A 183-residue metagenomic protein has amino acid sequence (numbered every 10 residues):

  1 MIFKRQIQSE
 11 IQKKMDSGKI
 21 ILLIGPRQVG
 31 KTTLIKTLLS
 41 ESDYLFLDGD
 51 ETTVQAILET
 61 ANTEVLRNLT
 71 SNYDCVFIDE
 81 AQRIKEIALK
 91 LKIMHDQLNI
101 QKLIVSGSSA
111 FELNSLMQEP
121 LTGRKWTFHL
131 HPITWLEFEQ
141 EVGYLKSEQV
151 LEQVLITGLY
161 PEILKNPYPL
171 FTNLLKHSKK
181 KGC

Functional and structural regions predicted by a protein language model:
M1-D16: N-terminal pre-Walker A segment at the start of P-loop NTPase domains
L23: Hydrophobic anchor at the beta1->P-loop junction of P-loop NTPases
K31: Conserved lysine of the Walker
L34, L38: Hydrophobic positions on the alpha1 helix immediately C-terminal to the Walker A/P-loop
L45-C75: Short glycine-rich substrate-engagement loop in P-loop NTPases that contacts/grips substrate
A88-F111, Q118-P120: Conserved catalytic/switch belt of AAA+ P-loop NTPases
F111-W126, V142: Short regulatory helix/loop adjacent to the ATP-binding pocket of P-loop NTPases
H131-C183: Interdomain hinge/linker elements that couple catalytic modules in large macromolecular machines
